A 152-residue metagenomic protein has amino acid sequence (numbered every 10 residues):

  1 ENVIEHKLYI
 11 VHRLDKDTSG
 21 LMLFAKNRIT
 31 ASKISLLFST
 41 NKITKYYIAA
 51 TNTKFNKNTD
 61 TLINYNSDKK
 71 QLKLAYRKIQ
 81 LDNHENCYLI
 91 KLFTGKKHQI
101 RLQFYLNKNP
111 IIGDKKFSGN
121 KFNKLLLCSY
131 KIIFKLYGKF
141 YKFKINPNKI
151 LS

Functional and structural regions predicted by a protein language model:
E1-S152: RNA pseudouridine synthases
